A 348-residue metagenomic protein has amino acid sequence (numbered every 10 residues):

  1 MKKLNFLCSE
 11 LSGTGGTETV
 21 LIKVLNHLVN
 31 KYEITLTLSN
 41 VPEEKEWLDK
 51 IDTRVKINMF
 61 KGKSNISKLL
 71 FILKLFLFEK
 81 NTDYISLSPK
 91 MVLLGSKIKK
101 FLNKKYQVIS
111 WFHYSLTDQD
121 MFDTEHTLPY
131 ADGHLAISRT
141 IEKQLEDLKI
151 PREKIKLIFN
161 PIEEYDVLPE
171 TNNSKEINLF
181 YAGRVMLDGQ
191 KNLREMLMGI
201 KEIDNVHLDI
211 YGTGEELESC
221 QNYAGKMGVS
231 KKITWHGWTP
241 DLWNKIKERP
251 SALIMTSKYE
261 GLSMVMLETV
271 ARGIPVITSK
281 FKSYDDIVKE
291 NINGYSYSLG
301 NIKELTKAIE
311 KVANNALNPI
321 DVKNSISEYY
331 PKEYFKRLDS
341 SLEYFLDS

Functional and structural regions predicted by a protein language model:
N5-L7, N172-Q190, L197-I200: Conserved donor-binding/catalytic core segment of Leloir-type glycosyltransferases
F6-I66, E216: N-terminal strand-loop element at the rim of the active site of nucleotide-sugar-dependent glycosyltransferases
G15-K23, L187-E202, E215-E218: A conserved mid-protein helix/loop that constitutes part of the nucleotide-sugar donor-binding site
I85-L93, F112: Short His-centered aromatic/hydrophobic patch
E216-S219, S230-P240, K245, Y295-S296: Active-site donor-binding acidic/aromatic loop of nucleotide-activated sugar and phosphosugar transferases involved
K258: Aromatic "clamp/platform" in nucleotide-sugar-dependent glycosyltransferases that forms part of the donor/acceptor
P275-T278: Short hydrophobic beta-strand element within catalytic cores of glycosyltransferases and related nucleotide-activated
E290-N291, Y295-I302, I309-A316: Conserved acidic donor-binding segment of nucleotide-sugar-dependent glycosyltransferases
